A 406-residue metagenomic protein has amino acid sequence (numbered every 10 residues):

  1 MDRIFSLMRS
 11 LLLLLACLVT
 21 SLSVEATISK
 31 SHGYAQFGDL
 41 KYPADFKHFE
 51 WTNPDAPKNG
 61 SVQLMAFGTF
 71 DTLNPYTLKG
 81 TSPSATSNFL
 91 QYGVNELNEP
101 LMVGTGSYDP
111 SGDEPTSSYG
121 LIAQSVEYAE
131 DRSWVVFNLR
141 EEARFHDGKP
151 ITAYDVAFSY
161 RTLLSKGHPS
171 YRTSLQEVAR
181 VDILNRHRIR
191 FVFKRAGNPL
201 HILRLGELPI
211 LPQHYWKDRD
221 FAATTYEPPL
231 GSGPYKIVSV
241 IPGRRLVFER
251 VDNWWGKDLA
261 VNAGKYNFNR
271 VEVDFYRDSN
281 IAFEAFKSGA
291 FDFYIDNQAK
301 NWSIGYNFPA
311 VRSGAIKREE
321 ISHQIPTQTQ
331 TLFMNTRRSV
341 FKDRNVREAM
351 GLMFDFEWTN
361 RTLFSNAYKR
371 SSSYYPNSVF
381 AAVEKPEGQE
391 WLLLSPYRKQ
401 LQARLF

Functional and structural regions predicted by a protein language model:
S10-S21: Bacterial N-terminal signal peptides
T27-D131, R161, L230: N-terminal lobe/hinge region of extracytoplasmic solute-binding protein
W51, L78, M102-G106, D131 (+10 more regions): Sec-exported extracytoplasmic/periplasmic mature domains
T52-P57, T81-Q91, S125-P169, L184 (+4 more regions): Aromatic- and charge-enriched surface segment that lines or borders ligand/interaction sites
S61-A66, T152-S159, R188-R190, G233-P234 (+3 more regions): Alpha-helical secondary-structure segments
P83-N88, Y92-D113, S117-G120, L205-E272 (+2 more regions): Gly/Pro-rich hinge or "lid" segments in bacterial periplasmic/extracellular proteins
N138, R172-W216, P234-I241: Surface-exposed binding/hinge segments that line and control ligand-binding clefts or catalytic entry sites
R180-I183, V238-E249, D274-R338, A349 (+2 more regions): Extracellular/periplasmic solute-recognition and catalytic clefts
